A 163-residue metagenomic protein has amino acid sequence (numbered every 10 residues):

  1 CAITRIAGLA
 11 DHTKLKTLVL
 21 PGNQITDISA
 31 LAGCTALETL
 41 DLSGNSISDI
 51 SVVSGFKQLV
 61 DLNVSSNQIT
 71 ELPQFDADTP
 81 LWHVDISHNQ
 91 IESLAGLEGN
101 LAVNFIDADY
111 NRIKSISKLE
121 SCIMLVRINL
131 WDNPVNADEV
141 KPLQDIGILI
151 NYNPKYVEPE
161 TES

Functional and structural regions predicted by a protein language model:
C1, N23, N45, V64-N67 (+3 more regions): Consensus "Asn ladder" position of solenoid repeat domains
C1-T17: LRR N-terminal entry segment and analogous cap-like coil->beta motifs
I6-L9, I28-L31, I50-V53, L72-F75 (+3 more regions): Canonical leucine-rich repeat
D11-L15, L31-L37, V53-L59, A77-L81 (+3 more regions): Leucine-rich repeat
H12, V19, L72, A77 (+1 more regions): Extracellular leucine-rich repeat
K16-L20, E38-L42, V60-V64, W82-I86 (+3 more regions): Conserved hydrophobic beta-strand positions in leucine-rich repeat
F105-E162: Leucine-rich solenoid repeat scaffolds
